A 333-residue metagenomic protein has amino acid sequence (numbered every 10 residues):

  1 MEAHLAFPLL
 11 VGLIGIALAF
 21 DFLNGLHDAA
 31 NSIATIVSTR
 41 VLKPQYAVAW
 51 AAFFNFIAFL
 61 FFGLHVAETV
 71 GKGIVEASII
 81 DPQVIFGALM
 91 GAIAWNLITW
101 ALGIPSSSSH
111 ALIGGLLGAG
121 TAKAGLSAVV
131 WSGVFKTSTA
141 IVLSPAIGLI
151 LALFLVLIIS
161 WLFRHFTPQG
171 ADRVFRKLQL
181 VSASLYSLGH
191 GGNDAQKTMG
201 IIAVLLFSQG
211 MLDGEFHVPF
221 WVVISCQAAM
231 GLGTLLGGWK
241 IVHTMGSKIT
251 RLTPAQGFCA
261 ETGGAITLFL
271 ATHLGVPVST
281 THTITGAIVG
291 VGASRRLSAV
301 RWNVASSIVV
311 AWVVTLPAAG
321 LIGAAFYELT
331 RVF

Functional and structural regions predicted by a protein language model:
M1-F333: Multi-pass alpha-helical transmembrane bundle typical of ion/small-solute transporters and intramembrane aspartyl
